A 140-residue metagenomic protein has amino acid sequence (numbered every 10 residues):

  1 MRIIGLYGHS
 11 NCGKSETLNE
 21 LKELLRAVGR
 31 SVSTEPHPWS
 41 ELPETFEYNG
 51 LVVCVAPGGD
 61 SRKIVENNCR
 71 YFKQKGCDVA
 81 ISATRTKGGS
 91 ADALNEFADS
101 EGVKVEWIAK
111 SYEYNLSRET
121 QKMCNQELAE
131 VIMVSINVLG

Functional and structural regions predicted by a protein language model:
M1, C77, G102-K104: A general structural motif
R2-L25: Glycine-rich phosphate-binding P-loop
K14, P57-V65, Q121-A129: Phosphate/oxyanion-binding active-site loops and adjacent basic polyanion-contact surfaces
E20-L21, C69-R70, L94-F97: Short, glycine/charged-enriched secondary-structure capping and boundary segments
L25, G29, A98: Active-site catalytic pocket residues across diverse enzymes, especially alpha/beta-hydrolases
R30-T86, A91: Conserved nucleotide-sensing/catalytic segment adjacent to the nucleotide-binding pocket in NTP-handling enzymes
A83-G140: Replace "adjacent to P-loop NTPase cores in ATP/GTP-dependent enzymes" with "adjacent to NTP-binding cores
